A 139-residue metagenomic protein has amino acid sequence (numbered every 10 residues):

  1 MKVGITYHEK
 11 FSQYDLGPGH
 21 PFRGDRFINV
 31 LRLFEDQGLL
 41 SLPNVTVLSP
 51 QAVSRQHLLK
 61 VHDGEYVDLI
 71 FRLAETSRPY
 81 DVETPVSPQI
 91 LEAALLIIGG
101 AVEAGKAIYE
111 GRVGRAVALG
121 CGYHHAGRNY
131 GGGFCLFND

Functional and structural regions predicted by a protein language model:
M1-D139: HDAC/HDAC-like amidohydrolase catalytic core signature
